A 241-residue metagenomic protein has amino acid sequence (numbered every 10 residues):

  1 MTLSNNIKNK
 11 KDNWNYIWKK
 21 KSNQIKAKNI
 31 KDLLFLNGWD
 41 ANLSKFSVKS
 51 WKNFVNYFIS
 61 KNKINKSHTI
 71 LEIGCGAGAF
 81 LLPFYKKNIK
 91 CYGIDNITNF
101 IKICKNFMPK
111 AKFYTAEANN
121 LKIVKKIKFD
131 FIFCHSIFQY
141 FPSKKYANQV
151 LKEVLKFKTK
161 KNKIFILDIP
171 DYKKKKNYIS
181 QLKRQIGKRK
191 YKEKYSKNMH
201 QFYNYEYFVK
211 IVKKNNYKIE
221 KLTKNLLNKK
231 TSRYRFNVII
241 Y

Functional and structural regions predicted by a protein language model:
T2-N62, I73-I89, D95-K110, T115-L121 (+1 more regions): Class I (Rossmann-like) S-adenosyl-L-methionine-dependent methyltransferase catalytic domain, capturing the SAM-binding
K63-H68: Short helix-loop-beta connector
F84, E153-V154: Class I S-adenosylmethionine-dependent transferase superfamily signal
L121-I127: Short amphipathic alpha-helix with an adjacent loop that forms part of the alpha/beta core around
F133: A conserved beta-strand element that flanks and buttresses the S-adenosyl-L-methionine
S136-Y140: Short catalytic micro-motifs in class I SAM-dependent methyltransferases
F141-E153: A short, conserved alpha-helix within the catalytic core of class I
F141-P142, K158-K160: Helix-to-beta-strand junctions that scaffold the AdoMet/dcAdoMet cofactor pocket in Class I SAM-dependent enzymes
